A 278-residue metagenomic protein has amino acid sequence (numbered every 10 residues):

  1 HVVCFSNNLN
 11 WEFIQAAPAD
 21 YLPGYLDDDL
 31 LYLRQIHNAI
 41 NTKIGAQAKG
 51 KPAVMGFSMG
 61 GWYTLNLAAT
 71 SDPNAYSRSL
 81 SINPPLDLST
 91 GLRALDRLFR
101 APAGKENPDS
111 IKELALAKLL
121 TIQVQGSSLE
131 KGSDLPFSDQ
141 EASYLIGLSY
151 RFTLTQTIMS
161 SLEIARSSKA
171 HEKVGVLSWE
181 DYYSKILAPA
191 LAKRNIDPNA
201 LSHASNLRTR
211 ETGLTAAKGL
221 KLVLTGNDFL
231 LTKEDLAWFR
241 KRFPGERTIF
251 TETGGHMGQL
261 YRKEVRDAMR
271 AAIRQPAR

Functional and structural regions predicted by a protein language model:
H1-Q15: Conserved alpha/beta-hydrolase
L22-I44: Alpha/beta-hydrolase active-site loop
M55-T64: Gly/Ala-rich beta-loop-alpha elbow adjacent to hydrolase catalytic centers
N66-H171: Alpha/beta-hydrolase-fold enzymes
A192-T212: Active-site nucleophile elbow and catalytic-triad environment of alpha/beta-hydrolase enzymes
S202-S205, T225, F229-D235: Conserved alpha/beta-hydrolase "acid-adjacent" motif
A216, L222-L224: Short beta-strand/loop motif that positions the catalytic acidic residue of the alpha/beta-hydrolase fold
T251-E264: Catalytic histidine-centered segment of alpha/beta-hydrolase-like enzymes
